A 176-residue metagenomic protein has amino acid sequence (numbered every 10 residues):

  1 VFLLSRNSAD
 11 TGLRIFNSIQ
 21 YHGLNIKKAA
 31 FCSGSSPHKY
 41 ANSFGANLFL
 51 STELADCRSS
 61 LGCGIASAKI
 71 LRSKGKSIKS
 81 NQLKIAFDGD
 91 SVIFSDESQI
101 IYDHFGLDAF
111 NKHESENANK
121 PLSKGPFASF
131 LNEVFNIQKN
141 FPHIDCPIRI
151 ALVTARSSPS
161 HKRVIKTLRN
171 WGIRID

Functional and structural regions predicted by a protein language model:
V1-G34, K79, G89-D176: Alpha-helical substrate-recognition element adjacent to the catalytic core
I19-K28, C32-F87: Non-catalytic pre-domain segments flanking phosphatase-related domains
